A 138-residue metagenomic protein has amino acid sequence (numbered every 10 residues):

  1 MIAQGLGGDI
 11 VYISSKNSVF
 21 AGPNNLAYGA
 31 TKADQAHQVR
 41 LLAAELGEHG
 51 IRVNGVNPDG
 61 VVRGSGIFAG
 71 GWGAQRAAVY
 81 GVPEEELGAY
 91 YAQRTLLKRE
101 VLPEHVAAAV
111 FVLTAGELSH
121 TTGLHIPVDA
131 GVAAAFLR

Functional and structural regions predicted by a protein language model:
A3, A44-E45, S119: Alpha-helical segment proximal to the catalytic Tyr-Lys
L6, T31: Active-site helix of classical SDR
S15: Residue(s) in the substrate-gating loop at a strand-loop-helix junction that position the organic substrate next
A21-G29, L41: Active-site loop-to-helix junction immediately N-terminal to the catalytic Tyr of the SDR YXXXK motif in Rossmann-fold
G47, R52, T121-G123: Short, small/polar-rich loop/turn modules that mediate ligand/substrate recognition or access, typified
E48, V61-R94, A135-R138: A glycine/serine/threonine-rich, flexible loop-to-helix segment that serves as the NAD(P) cofactor-binding "lid"
V82-E84, T95-V106: A conserved structural motif in NAD(P)-dependent oxidoreductases
V110-F111, L118, T122-R138: Short C-terminal tail/terminal secondary-structure segment of NAD(P)H-dependent dehydrogenase/reductase domains
